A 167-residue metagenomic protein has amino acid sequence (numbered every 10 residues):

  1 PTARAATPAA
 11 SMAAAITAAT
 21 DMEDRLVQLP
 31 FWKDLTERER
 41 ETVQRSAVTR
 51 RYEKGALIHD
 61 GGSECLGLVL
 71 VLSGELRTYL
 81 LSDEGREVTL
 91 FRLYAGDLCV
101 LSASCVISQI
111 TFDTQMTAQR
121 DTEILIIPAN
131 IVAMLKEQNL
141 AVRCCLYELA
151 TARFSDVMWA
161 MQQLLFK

Functional and structural regions predicted by a protein language model:
A13-E53, A103-V106: Cyclic nucleotide-binding regulatory module and flanking cytosolic helices
D24-R25, C65, C99, C105 (+2 more regions): Functionally engaged cysteine thiol sites
R40, L98, V132-A133: A generic structural signal for short hydrophobic patches within well-formed alpha-helices
A56-R120: Cyclic nucleotide-binding regulatory domains
E137-K167: Polybasic "coupling" helices that flank or enter modular domains
